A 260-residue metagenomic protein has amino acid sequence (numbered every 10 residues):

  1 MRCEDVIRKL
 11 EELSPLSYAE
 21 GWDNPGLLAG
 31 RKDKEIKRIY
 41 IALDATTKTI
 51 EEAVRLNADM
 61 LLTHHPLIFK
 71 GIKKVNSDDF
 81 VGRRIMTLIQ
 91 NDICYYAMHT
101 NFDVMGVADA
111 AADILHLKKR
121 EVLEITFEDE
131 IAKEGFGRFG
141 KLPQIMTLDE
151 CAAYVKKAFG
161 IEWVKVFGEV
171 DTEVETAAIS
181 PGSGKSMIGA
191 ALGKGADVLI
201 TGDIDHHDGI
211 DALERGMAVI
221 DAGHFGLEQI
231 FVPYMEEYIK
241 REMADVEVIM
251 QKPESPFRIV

Functional and structural regions predicted by a protein language model:
M1-V260: Active-site catalytic microenvironments in core metabolic enzymes, especially phosphate/sugar-handling
